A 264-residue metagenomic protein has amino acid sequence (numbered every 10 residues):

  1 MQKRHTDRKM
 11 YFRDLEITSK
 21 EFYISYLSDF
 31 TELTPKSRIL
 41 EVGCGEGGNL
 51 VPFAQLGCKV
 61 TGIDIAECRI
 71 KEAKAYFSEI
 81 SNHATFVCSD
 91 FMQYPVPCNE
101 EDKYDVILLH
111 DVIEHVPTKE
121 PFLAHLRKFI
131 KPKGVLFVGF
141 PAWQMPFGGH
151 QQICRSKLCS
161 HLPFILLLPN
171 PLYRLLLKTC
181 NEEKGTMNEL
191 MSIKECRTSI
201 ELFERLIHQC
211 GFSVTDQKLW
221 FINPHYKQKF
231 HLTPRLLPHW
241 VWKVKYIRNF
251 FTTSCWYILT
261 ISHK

Functional and structural regions predicted by a protein language model:
M1-D102, V106, H110, F250-Y257 (+1 more regions): Conserved N-terminal segment of class I S-adenosyl-L-methionine
V51-A54, L123-R127: A structural alpha-helix within SAM-dependent methyltransferase catalytic domains
E67, V116-P117: A structural helix-start
D111-H115: A short His-aromatic
P117-H125, V135-T260: S-adenosyl-L-methionine-dependent methyltransferase catalytic module, highlighting the catalytic core
